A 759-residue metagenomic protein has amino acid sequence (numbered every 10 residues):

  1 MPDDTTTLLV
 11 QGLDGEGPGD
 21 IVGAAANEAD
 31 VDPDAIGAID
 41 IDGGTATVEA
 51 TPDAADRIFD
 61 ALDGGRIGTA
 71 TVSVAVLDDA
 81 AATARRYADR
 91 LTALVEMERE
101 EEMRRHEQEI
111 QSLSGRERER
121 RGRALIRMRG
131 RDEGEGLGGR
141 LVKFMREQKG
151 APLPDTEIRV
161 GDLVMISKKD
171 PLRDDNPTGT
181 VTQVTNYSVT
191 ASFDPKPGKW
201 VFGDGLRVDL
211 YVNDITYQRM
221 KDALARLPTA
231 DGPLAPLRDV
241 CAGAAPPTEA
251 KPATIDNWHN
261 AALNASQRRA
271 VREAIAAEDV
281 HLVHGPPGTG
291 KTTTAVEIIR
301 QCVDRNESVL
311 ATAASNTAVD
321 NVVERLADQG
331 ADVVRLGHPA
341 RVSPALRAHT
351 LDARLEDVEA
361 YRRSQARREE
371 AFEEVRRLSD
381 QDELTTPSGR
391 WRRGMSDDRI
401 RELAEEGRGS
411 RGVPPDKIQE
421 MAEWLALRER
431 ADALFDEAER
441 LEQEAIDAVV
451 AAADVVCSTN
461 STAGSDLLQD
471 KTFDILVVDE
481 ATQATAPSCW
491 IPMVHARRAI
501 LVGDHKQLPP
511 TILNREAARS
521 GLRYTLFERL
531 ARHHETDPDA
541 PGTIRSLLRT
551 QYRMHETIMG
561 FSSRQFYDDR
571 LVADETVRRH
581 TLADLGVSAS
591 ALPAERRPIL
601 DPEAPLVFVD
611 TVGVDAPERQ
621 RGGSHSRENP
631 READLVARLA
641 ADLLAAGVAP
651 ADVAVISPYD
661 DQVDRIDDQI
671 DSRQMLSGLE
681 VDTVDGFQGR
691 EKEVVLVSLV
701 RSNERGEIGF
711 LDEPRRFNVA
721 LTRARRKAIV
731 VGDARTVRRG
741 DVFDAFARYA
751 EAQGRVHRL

Functional and structural regions predicted by a protein language model:
P2-G15, L137-Q148: Short glycine-/aliphatic-rich beta-strand segments at the starts of folded cytosolic domains
D4-L77, D652-V653, S657, I670 (+1 more regions): Terminal-proximal interaction/regulatory segments of ATP-powered molecular machines
G44-A50, R140-E147, T185-K199: A generic structural motif
D78-V160, Q183-T185, F608: A helicase ATPase "motif cassette" and its flanking acidic/Ser/Thr-rich regulatory loops
A80, A84, P152-R272, D328 (+1 more regions): Pre-ATPase regulatory/linker segments immediately N-terminal to the P-loop/RecA-like helicase/translocase core
N176, P195, G243, P247-E359 (+5 more regions): ASCE P-loop NTPase helicase motor core
R305, S461-V478, T482-L759: Conserved helicase motor core of SF1/SF2 NTP-dependent helicases
R362-A433: Coupling/switch/interface segments within P-loop NTPase motor domains and analogous charged loops in nucleic-acid
